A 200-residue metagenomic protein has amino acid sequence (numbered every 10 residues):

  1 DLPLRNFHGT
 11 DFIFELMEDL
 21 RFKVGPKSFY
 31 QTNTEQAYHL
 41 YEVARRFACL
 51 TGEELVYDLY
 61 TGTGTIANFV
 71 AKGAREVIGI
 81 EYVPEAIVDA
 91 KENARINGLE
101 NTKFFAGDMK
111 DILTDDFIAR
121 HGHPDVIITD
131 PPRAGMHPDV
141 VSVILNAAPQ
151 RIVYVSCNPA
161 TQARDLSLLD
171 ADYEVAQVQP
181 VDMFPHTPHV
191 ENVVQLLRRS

Functional and structural regions predicted by a protein language model:
D1-S200: Rossmann-like S-adenosyl-L-methionine
